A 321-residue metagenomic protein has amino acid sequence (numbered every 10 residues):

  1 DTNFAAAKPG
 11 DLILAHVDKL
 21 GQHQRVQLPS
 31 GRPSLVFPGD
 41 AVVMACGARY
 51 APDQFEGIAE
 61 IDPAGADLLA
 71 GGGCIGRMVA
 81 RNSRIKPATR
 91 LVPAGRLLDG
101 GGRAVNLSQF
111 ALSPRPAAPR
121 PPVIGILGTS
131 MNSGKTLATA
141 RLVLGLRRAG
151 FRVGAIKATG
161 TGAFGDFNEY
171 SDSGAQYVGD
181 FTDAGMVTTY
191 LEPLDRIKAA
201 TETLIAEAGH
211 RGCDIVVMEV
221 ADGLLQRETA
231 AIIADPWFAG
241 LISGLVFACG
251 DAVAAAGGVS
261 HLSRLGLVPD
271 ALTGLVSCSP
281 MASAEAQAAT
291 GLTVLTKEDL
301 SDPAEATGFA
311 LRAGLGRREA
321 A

Functional and structural regions predicted by a protein language model:
D1-G10, A163, G179, G185-V187 (+2 more regions): C-terminal accessory "lid"/substrate-recognition subdomains
D1-G95, Q287-L295, F309-A321: Long, basic/Gly/Ser/Thr-rich N-terminal segments that mediate initial subcellular attachment or targeting
H16-K19, A184-P193: Short, basic, glycine/proline-bearing loop/turn elements
L20-Q22, G128-G134, C249-D251: Short, glycine-rich nucleotide/cofactor-binding loops
L69-S108, E169, L194-H210, I215 (+1 more regions): Conserved catalytic-core segment of NTP-binding enzymes
S108-T161: Walker A (P-loop) phosphate-binding motif
P119-P122, A149-R152, G174-A175, R211-C213 (+2 more regions): Short coil/turn connectors at secondary-structure junctions
G145-T189, S260-R264, V276-S277, M281-T290: N-terminal phosphate/diphosphate-binding loop that engages ATP/GTP or pyrophosphate donors across diverse enzyme folds
